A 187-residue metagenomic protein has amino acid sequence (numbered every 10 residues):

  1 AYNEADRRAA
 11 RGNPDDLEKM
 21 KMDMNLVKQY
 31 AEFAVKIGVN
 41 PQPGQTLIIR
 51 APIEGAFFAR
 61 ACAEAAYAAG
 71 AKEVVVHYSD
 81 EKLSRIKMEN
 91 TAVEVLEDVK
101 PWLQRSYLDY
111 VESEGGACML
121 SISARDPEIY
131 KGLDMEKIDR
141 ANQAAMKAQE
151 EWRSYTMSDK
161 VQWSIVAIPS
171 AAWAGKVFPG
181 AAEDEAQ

Functional and structural regions predicted by a protein language model:
Y2, R11-K21: Short, Lys/Arg-enriched N-terminal segments with co-localized hydrophobic residues within the first ~10-30 amino acids
E18-Q187: Active-site bordering "gate/hinge" segments that shape substrate access to catalytic or cofactor-binding pockets
